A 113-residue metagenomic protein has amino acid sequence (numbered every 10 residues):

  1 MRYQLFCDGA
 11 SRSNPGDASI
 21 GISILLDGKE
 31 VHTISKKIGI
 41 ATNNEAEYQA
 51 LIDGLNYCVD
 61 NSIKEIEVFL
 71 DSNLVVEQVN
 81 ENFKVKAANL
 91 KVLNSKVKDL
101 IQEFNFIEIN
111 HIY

Functional and structural regions predicted by a protein language model:
M1-E45, N56-D60: RNase H-like nuclease fold core
A10-N14, I52-Y113: RNase H catalytic domain
A46-A50: Loop-to-helix element that buttresses phosphate recognition and phosphoryl-transfer chemistry
